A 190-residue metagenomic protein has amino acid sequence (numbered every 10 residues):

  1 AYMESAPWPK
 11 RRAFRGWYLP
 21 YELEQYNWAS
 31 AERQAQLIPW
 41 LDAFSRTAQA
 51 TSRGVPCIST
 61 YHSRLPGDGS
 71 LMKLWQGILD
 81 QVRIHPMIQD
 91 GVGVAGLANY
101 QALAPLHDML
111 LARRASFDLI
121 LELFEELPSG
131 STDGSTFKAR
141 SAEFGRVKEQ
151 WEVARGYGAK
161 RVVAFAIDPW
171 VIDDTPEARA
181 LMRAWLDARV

Functional and structural regions predicted by a protein language model:
A1-V190: Glycan-processing catalytic domains of CAZymes
